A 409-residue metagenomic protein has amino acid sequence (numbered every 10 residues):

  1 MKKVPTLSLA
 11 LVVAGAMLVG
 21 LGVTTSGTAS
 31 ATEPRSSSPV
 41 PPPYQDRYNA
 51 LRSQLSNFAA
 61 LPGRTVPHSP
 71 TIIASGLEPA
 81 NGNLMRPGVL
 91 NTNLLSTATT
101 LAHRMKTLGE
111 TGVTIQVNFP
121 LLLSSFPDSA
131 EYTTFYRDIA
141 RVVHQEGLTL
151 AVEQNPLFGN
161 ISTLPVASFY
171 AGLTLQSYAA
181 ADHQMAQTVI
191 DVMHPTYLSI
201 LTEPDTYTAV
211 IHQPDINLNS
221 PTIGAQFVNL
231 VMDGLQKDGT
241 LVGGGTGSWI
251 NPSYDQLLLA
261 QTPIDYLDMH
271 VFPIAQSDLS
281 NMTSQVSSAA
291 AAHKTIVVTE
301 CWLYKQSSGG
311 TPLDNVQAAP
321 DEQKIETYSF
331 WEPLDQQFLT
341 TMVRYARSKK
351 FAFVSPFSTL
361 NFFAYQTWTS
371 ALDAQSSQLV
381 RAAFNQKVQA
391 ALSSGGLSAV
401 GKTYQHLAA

Functional and structural regions predicted by a protein language model:
K2-A31: Secretory targeting and sorting signals
S26, A31-P87: Mature N-terminal, pre-catalytic/accessory segment of carbohydrate-active enzymes
H68-S75, V113-I115, L150-Q154, T196-I200 (+4 more regions): Hydrophobic faces of well-ordered beta-strands that scaffold small-molecule active sites in alpha/beta enzyme cores
L77-T97, S168-S177, T246, K324-L334: Active-site mouth loops of central-metabolism enzymes
N91-P120, A151, P195: Catalytic domains of carbohydrate-active enzymes, especially glycoside hydrolases
L101, E153, T222-A225, G239-V242 (+3 more regions): Glycoside hydrolase catalytic-domain groove-lining segments
L123-F135, N160-T262, Q276-A291, Q337 (+1 more regions): Active-site cleft segment of glycoside hydrolase catalytic domains centered on the general acid/base Glu
V297, C301-A409: Substrate-binding cleft of secreted/luminal carbohydrate-active enzymes
